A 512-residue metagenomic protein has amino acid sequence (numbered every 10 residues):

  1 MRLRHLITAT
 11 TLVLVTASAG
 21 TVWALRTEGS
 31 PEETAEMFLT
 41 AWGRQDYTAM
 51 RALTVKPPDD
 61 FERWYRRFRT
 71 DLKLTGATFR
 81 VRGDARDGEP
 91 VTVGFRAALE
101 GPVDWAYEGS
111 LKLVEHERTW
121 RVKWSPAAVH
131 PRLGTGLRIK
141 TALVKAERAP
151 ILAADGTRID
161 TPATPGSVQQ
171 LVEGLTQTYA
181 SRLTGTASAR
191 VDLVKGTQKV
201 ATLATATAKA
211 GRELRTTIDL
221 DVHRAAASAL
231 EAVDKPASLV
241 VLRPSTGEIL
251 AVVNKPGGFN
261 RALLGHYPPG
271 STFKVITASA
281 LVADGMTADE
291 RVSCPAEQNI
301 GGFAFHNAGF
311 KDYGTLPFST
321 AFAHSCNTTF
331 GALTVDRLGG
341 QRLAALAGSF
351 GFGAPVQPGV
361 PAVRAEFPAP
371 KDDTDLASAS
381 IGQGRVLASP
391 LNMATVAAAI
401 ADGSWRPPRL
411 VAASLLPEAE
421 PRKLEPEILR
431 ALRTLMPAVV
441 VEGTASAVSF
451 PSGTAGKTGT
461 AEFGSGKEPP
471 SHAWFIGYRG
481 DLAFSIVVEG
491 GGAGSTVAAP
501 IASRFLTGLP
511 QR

Functional and structural regions predicted by a protein language model:
R2-A9, V13-W42, Y47, W405: C-terminal region of N-terminal signal peptides and the immediate post-cleavage residues of exported proteins
T27-E33, M37, W42-T92: Short solvent-exposed beta->alpha transition segments
E36-Q45, M50, V93-A98, S110-L113 (+4 more regions): Primarily hydrophobic membrane-targeting regions of prokaryotic envelope proteins
L39-G43, L230-E231, G351: Short regulatory alpha-helical segment in sensory/regulatory domains of signaling proteins that mediates
T70-S238, T246, H472: Extracytoplasmic/periplasmic proteins that interact with beta-lactams or build/remodel peptidoglycan
R148, L264-F273: Gly/Ser-rich catalytic serine loop of serine hydrolases
A237-G265, A280, D284-G494, P510-Q511: Beta-lactam-recognizing serine transpeptidase/beta-lactamase-like catalytic domain environment
I501-R512: Short, gly/Ser/Thr-rich active-site loops of penicillin-recognizing serine hydrolases
